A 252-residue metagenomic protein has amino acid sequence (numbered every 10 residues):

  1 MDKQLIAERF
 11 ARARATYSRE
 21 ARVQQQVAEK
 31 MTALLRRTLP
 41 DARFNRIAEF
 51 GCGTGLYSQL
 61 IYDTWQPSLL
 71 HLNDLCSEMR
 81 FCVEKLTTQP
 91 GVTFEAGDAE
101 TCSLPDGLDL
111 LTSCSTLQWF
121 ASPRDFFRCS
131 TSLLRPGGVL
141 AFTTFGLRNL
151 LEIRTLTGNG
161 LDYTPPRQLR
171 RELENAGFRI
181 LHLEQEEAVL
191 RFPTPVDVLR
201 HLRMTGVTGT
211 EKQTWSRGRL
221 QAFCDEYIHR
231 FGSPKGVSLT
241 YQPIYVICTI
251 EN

Functional and structural regions predicted by a protein language model:
M1-A15: N-terminal, positively charged/glycine-rich alpha-helical extensions of SAM-dependent methyltransferases
E20-V23, T54-L56, L161-T164, H182-N252: Conserved Class I S-adenosyl-L-methionine
V23-R43: Conserved alpha-helix/loop element of class I SAM-dependent methyltransferases that forms part of the SAM/SAH-binding
R46-C102: Class I SAM-dependent methyltransferase SAM/SAH-binding core
E100-L111: A short acidic, Gly/Pro-enriched loop at the edge of an enzyme's catalytic core that lines a small-molecule cofactor
L110-P123: A short SAM/SAH-binding and catalytic strip from SAM-dependent methyltransferases
R124-V139: A short glycine-rich, Lys/Arg-flanked "PGG" loop and its adjoining helix->strand segment in the class I
V139-P166: Conserved class I S-adenosyl-L-methionine
